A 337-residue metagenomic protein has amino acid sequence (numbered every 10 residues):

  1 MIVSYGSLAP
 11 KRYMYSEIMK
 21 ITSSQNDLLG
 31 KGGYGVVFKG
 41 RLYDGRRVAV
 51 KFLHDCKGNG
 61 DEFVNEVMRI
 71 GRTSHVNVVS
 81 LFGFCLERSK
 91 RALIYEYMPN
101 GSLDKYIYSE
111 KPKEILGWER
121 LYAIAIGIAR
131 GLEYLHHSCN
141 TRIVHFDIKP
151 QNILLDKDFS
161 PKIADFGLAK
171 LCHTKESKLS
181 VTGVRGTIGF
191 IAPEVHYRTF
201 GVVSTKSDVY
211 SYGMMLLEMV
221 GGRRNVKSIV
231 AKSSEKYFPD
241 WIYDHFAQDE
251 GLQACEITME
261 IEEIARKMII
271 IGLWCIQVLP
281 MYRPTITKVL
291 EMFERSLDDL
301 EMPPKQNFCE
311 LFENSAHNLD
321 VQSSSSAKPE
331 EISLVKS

Functional and structural regions predicted by a protein language model:
M1, L8, R46-V48, L252-S337: Intrinsically disordered, low-complexity cytosolic regulatory tails and linkers adjacent to catalytic/signaling modules
F38-D55, S80: Glycine-rich ATP phosphate-binding loop
F63-M68: Regulatory alphaC helix of protein kinase catalytic domains
S80-S89, P99: Short beta-strand micro-motifs within the conserved protein kinase catalytic domain, predominantly in the N-lobe
R130-I143: Protein kinase catalytic-loop region centered on the HRD/HxD motif
D208: Conserved catalytic-loop aspartate of Hanks-type protein kinases
